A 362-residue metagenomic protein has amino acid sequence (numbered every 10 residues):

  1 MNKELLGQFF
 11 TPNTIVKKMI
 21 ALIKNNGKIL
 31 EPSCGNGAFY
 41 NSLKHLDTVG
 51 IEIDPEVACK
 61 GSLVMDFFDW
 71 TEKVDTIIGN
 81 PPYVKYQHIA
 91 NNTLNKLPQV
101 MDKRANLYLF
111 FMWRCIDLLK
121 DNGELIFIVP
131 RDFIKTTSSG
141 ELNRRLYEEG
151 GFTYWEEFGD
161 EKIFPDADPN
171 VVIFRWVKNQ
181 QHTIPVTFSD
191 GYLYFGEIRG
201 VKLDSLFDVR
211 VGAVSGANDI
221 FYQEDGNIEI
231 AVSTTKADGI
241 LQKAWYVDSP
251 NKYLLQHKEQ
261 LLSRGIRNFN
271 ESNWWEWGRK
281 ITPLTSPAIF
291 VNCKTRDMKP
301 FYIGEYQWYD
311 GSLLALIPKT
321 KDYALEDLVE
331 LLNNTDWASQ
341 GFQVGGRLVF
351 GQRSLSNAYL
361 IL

Functional and structural regions predicted by a protein language model:
E4-I20, G27, S33-K60, F67-A217: Signature of N6-adenine DNA methyltransferases within the class I
G7, L30, L43, V49-V64 (+6 more regions): Structured N-terminal alpha/beta-domain signature that marks small ligand/cofactor-binding or signaling modules
K17, A21-K24, D160-P300, E305 (+1 more regions): C-terminal substrate-recognition regions of SAM-dependent nucleic acid methyltransferases
L30-E31, G150-T153, I230-V232, A288-I289: Short hydrophobic beta-strand segments
Y309: A glycine-rich dinucleotide-binding beta-alpha-beta segment and adjacent secondary-structure elements that constitute
